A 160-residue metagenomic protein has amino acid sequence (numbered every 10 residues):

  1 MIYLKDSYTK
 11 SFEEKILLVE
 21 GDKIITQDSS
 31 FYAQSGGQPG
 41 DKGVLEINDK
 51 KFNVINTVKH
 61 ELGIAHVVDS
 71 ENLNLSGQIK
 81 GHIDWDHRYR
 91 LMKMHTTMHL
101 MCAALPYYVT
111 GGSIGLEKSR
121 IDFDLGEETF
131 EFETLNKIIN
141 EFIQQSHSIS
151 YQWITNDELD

Functional and structural regions predicted by a protein language model:
M1-D160: Active-/binding-site microenvironments in catalytic and ligand-binding cores
